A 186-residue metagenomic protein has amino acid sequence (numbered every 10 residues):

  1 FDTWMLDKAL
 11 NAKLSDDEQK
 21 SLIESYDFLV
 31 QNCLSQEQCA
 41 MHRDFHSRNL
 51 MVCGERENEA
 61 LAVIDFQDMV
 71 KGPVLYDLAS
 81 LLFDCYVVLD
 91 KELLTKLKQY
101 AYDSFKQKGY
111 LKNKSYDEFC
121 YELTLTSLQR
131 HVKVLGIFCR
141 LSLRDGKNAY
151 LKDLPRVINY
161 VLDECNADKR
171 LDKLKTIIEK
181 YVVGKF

Functional and structural regions predicted by a protein language model:
F1-H42, M51-I64, K152: ATP-dependent phospho-/nucleotidyl transfer catalytic cores
D2-A9, V74-L111, L125-R144, V157-E164: Active-site activation/catalytic loop segments of kinase-like enzymes and analogous catalytic loops in related
Q19-L22, L94, L128, Y150-L154 (+1 more regions): Hydrophobic packing residues in well-ordered alpha-helices of helical domains and bundles
F45: Hydrophobic HxD+1 residue recognition
L50, K71-P73: Conserved protein kinase catalytic core
D65-M69: Activation of the activation-loop gatekeeper triad in protein kinase-fold domains
L111-Y121: Histidine/acidic-rich helix-loop-helix segments that form or flank divalent-metal centers in metalloenzyme catalytic
G136-F186: ATP/Mg2+ or Mg2+-diphosphate-binding catalytic cores that bind nucleotide phosphates or diphosphates via glycine-rich
